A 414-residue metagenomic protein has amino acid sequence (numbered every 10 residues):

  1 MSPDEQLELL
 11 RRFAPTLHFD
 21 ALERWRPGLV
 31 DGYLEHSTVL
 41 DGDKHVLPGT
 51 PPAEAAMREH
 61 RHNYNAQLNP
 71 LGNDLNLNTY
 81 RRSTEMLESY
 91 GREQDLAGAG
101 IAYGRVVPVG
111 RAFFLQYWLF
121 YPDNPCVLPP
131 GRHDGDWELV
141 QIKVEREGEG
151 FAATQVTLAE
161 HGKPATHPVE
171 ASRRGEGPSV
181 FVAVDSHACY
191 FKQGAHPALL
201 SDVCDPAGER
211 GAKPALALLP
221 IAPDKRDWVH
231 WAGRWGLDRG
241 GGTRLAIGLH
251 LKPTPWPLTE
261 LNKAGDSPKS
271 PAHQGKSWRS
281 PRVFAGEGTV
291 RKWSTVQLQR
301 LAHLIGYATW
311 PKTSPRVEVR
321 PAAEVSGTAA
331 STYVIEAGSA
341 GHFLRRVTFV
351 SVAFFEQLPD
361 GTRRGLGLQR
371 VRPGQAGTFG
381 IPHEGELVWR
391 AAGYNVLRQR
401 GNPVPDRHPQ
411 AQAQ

Functional and structural regions predicted by a protein language model:
M1-D136, G148-E318: A domain-level signal for the mature, folded cores of soluble proteins
P311-T328, G338-A340: Short, compositionally biased P/S/T/A/G/V-rich stretches that sit at domain boundaries
A340-F349: A short beta-turn/strand-edge loop motif at beta-sheet boundaries
S351-F355: Beta-strand signatures of extracellular beta-sandwich domains
D360-Q369, R400: Surface-exposed loop/edge segments in extracytoplasmic proteins
Q375-F379: Short strand-edge motifs at loop-to-beta-strand transitions and within beta-strands of extracellular beta-rich domains
G385-V396: Beta-strand-rich modules
Q399-Q414: Short beta-strand elements
